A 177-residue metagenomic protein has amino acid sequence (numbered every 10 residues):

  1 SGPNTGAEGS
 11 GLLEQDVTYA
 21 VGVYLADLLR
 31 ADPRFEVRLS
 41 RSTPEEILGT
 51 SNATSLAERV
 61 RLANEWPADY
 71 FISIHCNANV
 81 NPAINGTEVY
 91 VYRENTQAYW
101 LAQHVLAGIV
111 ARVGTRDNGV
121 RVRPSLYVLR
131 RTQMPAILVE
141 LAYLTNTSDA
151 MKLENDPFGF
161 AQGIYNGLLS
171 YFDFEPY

Functional and structural regions predicted by a protein language model:
S1-G2, G6, G86, A142 (+2 more regions): Glycine-centered flexibility sites
G2-L101: Catalytic-core regions of hydrolytic enzymes
T18, V105, V139: Conserved hydrophobic/aromatic pocket- or pore-lining residues that grip, position, or stack substrates in active sites
L28-F35, R112, Y127-R131: A structural motif corresponding to the C-terminal end of an alpha-helix and its immediate exit/capping segment
R61, W66, S73-N81, D117-Y177: Active-site-adjacent mobile loop/cap segments within catalytic or ligand-binding domains
T96-V122: Active-site-adjacent substrate-binding region of metalloamidase/peptidase-like peptide-processing proteins
